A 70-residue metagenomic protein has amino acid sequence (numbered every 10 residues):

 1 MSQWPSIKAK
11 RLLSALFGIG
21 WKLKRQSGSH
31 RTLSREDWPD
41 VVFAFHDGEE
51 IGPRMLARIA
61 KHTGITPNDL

Functional and structural regions predicted by a protein language model:
M1-L70: Basic nucleic-acid-binding interfaces
